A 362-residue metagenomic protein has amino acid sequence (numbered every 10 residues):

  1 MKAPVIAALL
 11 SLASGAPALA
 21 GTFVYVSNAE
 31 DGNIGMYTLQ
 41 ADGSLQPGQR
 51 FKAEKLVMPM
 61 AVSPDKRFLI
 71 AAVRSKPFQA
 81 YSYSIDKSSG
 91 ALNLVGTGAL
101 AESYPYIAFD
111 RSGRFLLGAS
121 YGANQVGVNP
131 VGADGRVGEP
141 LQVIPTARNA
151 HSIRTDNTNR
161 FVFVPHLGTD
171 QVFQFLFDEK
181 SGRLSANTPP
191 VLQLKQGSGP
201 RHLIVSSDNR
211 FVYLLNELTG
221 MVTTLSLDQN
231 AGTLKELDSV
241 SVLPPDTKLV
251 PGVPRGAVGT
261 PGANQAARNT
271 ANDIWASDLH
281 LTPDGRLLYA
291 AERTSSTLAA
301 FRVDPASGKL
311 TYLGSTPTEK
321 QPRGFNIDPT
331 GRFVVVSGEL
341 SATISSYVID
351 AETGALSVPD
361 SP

Functional and structural regions predicted by a protein language model:
A7-G15: Bacterial N-terminal signal peptides
L19-S44: An edge-strand/N-cap motif at the start of beta-rich repeat modules
A29, R74-S75, Y121, V131 (+7 more regions): Short loop/turn segments immediately following the C-termini of beta-strands
Y37-S44, Y83-G90, N129-R136, F175-L184 (+3 more regions): Short loop/turn segments immediately following beta-strands, especially the blade-tip and inter-blade linker loops
Q46-K52, N93-G98, E139-I144, N187-L194 (+4 more regions): A short beta-strand motif characteristic of beta-propeller blades
E54-D65, G98-F115, V143-F161, Q193-R210 (+2 more regions): Beta-rich, blade/repeat-based domains predominating in secreted/periplasmic proteins but also intracellular
F163-T223: Loop-centered beta-sheet repeat module
